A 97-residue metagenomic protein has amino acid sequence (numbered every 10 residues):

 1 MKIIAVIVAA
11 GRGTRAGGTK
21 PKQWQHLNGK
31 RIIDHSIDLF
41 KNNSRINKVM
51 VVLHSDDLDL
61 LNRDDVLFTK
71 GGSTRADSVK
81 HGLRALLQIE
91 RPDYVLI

Functional and structural regions predicted by a protein language model:
M1, I32, T74-S78: Generic hydrophobic secondary-structure packing signal
K2-I3, I46, D65, R91-D93: Local beta-strand N-terminus motif with an aromatic residue
K2-S55: N-terminal glycine-rich phosphate-binding loop and ensuing alpha1 helix
K20-Q23, R63-V66, L83-R84: Short, glycine/charged-enriched secondary-structure capping and boundary segments
D56-L61: Short, charged/polar "capping" segments at the starts of alpha-helices and the immediately preceding loops
R63-R75: Conserved donor nucleotide-binding strand/loop of the catalytic core
R75-I97: Conserved beta-loop-beta/alpha segment of the NTase-like Rossmann-fold superfamily that binds/positions NTPs
